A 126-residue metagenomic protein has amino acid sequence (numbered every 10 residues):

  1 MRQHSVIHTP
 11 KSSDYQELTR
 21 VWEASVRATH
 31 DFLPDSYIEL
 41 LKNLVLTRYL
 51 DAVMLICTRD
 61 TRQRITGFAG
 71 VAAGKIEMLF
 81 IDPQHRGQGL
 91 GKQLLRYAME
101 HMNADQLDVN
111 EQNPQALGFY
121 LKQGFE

Functional and structural regions predicted by a protein language model:
H4-R20: A short beta-loop-alpha structural element at the N-terminal edge of CoA-dependent acyl/N-acetyltransferase catalytic
Y15, R20-L46: Conserved GNAT-fold acetyl-CoA-binding loop/helix
L46-C57, K75: A short helix-loop-beta-strand connector motif used in the catalytic cores of GNAT acetyltransferases and, in some
M54-A69: Conserved beta-hairpin
K75-R86, V109-N110: A short, internal acetyl-CoA/4′-phosphopantetheine-binding micro-motif in the GNAT/acyltransferase core
G87-E100, G118-K122: Conserved acetyl-CoA-binding loop-helix of GNAT-fold acetyltransferases
E100-Q112: Conserved GNAT acetyl-CoA-binding A-motif
G124-E126: Short, intrinsically disordered, charge-balanced linker/junction segments flanking boundaries in proteins
